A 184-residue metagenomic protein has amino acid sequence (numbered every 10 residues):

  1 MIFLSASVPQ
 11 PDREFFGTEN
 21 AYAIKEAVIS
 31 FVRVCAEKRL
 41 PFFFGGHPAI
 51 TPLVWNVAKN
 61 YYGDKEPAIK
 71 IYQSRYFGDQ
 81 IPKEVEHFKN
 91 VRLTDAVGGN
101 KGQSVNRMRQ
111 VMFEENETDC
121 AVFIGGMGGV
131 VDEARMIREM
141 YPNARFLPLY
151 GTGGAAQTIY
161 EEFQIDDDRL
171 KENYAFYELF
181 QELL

Functional and structural regions predicted by a protein language model:
M1-P9: Short, hydrophobic/glycine-enriched beta-strand segments
V8-L184: Acidic/glycine-enriched connector segments
